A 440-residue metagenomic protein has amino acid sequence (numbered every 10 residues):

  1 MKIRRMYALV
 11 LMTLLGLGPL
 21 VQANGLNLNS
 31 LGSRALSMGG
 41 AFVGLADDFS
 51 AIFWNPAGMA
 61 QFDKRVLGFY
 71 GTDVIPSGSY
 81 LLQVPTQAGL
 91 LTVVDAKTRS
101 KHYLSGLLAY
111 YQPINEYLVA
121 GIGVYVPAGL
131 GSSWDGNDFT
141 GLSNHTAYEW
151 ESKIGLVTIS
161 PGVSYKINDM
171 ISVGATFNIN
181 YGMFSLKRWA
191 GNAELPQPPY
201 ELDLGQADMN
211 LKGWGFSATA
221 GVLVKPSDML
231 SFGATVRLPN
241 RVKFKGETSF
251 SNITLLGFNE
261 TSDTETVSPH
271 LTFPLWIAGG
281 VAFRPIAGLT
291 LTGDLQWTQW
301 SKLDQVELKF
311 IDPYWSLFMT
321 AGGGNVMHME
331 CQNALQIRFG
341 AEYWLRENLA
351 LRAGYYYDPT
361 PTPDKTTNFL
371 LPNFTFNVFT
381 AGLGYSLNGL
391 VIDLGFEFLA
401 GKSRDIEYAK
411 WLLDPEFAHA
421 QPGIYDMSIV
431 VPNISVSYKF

Functional and structural regions predicted by a protein language model:
M1-G25: Cleavable N-terminal export/targeting peptides
Y7, L14, G44-A51: Short coil-to-helix leader/linker segments, especially the first N-terminal amphipathic alpha-helix with its helix
Q22-L36, F42, L81, P85-L91 (+1 more regions): Outer-membrane beta-barrel porins/channels
A41-V43, V66-S77: Short strand-turn segments of transmembrane beta-barrel domains in outer membranes, especially the first one or two
V43-L45, I52-R65, Y110-N115: Outer-membrane beta-barrel pore proteins
G58-M59, V74-S77, A175: Short active-site-proximal "capping" loops at secondary-structure junctions
